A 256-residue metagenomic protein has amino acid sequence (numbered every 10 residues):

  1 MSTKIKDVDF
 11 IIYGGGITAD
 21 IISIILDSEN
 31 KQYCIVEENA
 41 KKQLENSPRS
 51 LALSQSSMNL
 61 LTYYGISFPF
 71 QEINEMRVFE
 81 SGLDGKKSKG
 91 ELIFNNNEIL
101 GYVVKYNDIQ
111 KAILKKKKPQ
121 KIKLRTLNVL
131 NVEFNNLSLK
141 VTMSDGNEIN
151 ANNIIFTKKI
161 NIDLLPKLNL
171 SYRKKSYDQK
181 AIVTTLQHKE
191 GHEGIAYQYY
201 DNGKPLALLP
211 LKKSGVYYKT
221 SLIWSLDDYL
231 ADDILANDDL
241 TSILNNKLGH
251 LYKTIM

Functional and structural regions predicted by a protein language model:
S2-I5, N59, Y63, Q71-L168 (+1 more regions): Conserved N-terminal helical subregion
S2-T18: Beta1/beta-strand and adjacent pyrophosphate-binding region of the FAD-binding site in flavoprotein oxidoreductases
F10, S23, K31-C34, F68 (+1 more regions): Hydrophobic anchor at the start of a short beta-strand that flanks the dinucleotide cofactor-binding loop
Y13, I25-R49: Glycine-rich FAD pyrophosphate-binding loop
A19, K42, N131, I149 (+3 more regions): Glycine-rich nucleotide phosphate-binding loop and flanking beta-alpha elements of Rossmann-like dinucleotide-binding
I25, A112, K116, T185: Rossmann-fold NAD(P)-dependent oxidoreductase module
I154, K158-M256: Conserved FAD-binding catalytic core of PHBH/FMO-like flavoproteins
